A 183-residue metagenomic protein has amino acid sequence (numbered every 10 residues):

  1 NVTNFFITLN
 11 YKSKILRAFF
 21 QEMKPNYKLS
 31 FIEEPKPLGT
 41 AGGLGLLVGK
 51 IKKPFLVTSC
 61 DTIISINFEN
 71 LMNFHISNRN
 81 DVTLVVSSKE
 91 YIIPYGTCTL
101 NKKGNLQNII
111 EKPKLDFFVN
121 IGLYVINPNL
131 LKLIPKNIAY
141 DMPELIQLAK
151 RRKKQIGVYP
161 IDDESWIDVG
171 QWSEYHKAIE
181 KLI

Functional and structural regions predicted by a protein language model:
N1-S59, N70, K136: Conserved N-terminal catalytic core of the sugar/cofactor nucleotidyltransferase
V2, K52, R79-N80, K153-K154: Short, high-confidence coil segments that cap the C-terminus of an alpha-helix and link into the following beta-strand
L16, L47, D61, H75 (+2 more regions): Residue-level signal for inorganic ion chemistry
Q21-P25, T99-N101, L148-K150: Short, conserved catalytic or adaptor-binding loops enriched in Gly and charged residues
L29-F31, V82, I156-V158: Generic structural signal for residues in well-ordered beta-strands
G39, Y95-I109: Acidic/His-rich active-site region of diverse nucleotide-sugar glycosyltransferases
F55-L56, I63, E69-I76, K89-I92 (+1 more regions): Catalytic-core segments of class I nucleotidyltransferases/pyrophosphorylases that form NMP-activated intermediates
N78-S88: A short, conserved acidic/glycine-rich loop-to-beta-strand motif that forms the donor nucleotide-sugar/metal
